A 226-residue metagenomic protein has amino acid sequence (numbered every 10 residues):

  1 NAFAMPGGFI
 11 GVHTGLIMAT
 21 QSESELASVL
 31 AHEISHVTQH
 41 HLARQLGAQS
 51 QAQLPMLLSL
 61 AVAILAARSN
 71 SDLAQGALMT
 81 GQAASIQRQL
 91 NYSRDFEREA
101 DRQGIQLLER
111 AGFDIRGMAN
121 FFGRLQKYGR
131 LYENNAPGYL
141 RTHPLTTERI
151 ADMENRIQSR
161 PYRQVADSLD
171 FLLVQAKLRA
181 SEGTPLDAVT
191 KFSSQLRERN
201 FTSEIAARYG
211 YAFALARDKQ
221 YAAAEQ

Functional and structural regions predicted by a protein language model:
N1-G8: Catalytic zinc-binding patch centered on the HExxH motif and its immediate surroundings that defines zinc-dependent
G11, E25-E33, V37, Q75 (+1 more regions): Short alpha-helical catalytic segment bearing the HExxH-like zincin motif of zinc-dependent metalloproteases
G11-S28, L90-D95: Short pre-active-site segment immediately N-terminal to the catalytic Zn-binding motif
E23, A27-L30, S50-L58: Post-signal-peptide, soluble extracytosolic/periplasmic N-terminal scaffold domains of envelope/secretory systems
S24, I34-Q51, S69: Catalytic Zn2+-binding segment of zinc metalloproteases
L46-L54, Q75-A77, G112-F122: Acidic/histidine metal-binding catalytic segments
Q53-S69, G76-A84: Membrane-active amphipathic alpha-helices enriched in small hydrophobic residues
A84-Q226: Extracytoplasmic and endomembrane cell-envelope/extracellular-matrix remodeling and assembly machinery
